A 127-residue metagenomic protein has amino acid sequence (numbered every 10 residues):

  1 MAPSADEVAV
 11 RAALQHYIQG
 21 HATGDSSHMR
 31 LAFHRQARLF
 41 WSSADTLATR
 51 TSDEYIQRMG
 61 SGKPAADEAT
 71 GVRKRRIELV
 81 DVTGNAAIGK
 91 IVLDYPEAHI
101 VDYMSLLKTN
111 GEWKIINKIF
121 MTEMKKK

Functional and structural regions predicted by a protein language model:
M1, K126-K127: Short, solvent-exposed mixed-charge patches
M1-S27, L31, R35, D53: Short, low-complexity N-terminal intrinsically disordered segments enriched in polar/charged residues
A9, R38-H99: Surface-exposed, charged secondary-structure patches
F33, L93, I119-F120: Short beta-strand segments enriched in hydrophobic/aromatic residues within well-folded beta-rich domains
A37-R38, M124: Short secondary-structure capping/turn micro-motifs that flank functional sites
I88, H99-K126: Short beta-strand edge/turn micro-motifs at domain boundaries
